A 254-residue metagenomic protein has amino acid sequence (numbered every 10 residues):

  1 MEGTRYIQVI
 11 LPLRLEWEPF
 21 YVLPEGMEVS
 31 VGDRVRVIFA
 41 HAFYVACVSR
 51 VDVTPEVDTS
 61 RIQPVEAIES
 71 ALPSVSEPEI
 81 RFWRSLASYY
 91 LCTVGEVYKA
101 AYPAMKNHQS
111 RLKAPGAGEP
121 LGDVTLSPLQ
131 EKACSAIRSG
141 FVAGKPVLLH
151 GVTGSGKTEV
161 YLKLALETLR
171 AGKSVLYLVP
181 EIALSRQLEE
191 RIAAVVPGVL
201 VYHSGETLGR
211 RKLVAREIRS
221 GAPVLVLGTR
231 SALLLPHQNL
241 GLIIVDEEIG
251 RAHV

Functional and structural regions predicted by a protein language model:
M1-R251: Accessory, non-ATPase domains that flank or precede helicase/AAA+ motor cores in DNA-metabolism machines
